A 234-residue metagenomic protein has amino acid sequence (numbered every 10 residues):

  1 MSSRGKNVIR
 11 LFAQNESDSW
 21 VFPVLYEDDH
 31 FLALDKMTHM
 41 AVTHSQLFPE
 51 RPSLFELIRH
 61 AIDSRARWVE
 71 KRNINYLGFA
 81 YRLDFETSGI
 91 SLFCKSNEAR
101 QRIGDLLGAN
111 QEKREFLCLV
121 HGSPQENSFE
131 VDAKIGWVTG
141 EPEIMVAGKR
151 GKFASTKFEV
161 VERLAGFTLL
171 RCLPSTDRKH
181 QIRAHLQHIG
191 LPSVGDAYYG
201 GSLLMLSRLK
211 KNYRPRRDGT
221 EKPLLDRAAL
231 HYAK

Functional and structural regions predicted by a protein language model:
M1-K234: RNA pseudouridine synthases
